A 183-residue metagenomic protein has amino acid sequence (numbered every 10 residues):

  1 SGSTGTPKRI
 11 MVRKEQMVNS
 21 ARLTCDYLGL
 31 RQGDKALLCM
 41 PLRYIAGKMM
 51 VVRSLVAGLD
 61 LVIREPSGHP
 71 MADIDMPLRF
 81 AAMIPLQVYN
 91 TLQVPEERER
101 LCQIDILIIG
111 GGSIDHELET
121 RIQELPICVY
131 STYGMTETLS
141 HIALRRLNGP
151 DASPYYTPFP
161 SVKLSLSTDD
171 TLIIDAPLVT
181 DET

Functional and structural regions predicted by a protein language model:
S1-R9, T136: Conserved adenylation A10 loop of the ANL superfamily
M11-N19, K35-N90: AMP-binding/adenylate-forming
E15, L86, G112-S113, L178: Alpha-helix/helix-capping structural signal
L30-D34: Short helix-loop-beta connector
L37, L172-I173: Short, well-ordered beta-strand segments
A81-A82, L107-I108, S165: A short beta-strand/loop micro-motif in the catalytic core of glycosyltransferases that engages the nucleotide-sugar
Q93-P150: Gly/Ser/Thr-rich phosphate-binding loop
I127-D170, A176-E182: Conserved ATP-binding loop and adjacent catalytic segment of the adenylate-forming AMP-binding
